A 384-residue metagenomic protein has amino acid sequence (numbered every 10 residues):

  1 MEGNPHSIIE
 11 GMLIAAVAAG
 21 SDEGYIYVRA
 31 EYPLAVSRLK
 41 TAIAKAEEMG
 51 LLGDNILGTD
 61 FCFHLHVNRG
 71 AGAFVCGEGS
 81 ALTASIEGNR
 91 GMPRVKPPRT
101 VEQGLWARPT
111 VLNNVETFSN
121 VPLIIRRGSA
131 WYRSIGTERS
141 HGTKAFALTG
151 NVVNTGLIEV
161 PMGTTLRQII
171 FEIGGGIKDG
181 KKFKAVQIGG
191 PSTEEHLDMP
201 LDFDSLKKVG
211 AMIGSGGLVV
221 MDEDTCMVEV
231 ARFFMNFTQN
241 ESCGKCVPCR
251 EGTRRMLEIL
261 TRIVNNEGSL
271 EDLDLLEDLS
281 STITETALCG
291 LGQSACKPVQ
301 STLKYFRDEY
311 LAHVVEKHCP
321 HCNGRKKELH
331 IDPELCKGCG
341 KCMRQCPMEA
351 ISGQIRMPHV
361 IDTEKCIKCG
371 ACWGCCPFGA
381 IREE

Functional and structural regions predicted by a protein language model:
M1, E23-G24, V28, Y32 (+5 more regions): Ferredoxin-type iron-sulfur electron-transfer modules in oxidoreductases and energy-metabolism complexes
N4-A18: Histidine-anchored nucleotide/phosphate-binding helix
G11-A15, P161-K178: Short amphipathic, charge-patterned alpha-helical segments
G24, G175-G190: Short loop-to-beta-strand transition segments
V36-M162: Hydrophobic alpha-helical positions that pack around
S140-N154, V160-M162, L166, P320-I367 (+1 more regions): C-terminal accessory/binding modules appended to enzymatic or scaffolding proteins
I367, A371, C375, G379-E384: Structured functional modules or segments
